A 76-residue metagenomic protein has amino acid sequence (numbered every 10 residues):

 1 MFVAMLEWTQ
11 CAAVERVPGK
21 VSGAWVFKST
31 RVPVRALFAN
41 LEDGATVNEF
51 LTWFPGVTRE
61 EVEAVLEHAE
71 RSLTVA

Functional and structural regions predicted by a protein language model:
M1-A4: Short, intrinsically disordered or compositionally biased N-terminal tails of bacterial proteins
W8-E49: A short, structured beta-strand/loop element
V32-A76: Long, charge-rich, low-complexity alpha-helical segments
